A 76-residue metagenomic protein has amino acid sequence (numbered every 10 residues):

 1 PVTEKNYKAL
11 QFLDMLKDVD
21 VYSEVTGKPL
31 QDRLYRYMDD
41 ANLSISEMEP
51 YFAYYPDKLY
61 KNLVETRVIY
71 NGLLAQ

Functional and structural regions predicted by a protein language model:
P1-Q76: Extended, charge-enriched "interface" segments that sit outside catalytic cores
